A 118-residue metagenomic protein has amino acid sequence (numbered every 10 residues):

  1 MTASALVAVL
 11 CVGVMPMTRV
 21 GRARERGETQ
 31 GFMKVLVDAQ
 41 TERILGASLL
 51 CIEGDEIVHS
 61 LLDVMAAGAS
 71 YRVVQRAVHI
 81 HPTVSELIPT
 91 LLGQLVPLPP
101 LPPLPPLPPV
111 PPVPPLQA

Functional and structural regions predicted by a protein language model:
S4-A118: Flexible, glycine-rich terminal cap/loop adjacent to redox cofactors in electron-transfer oxidoreductases
